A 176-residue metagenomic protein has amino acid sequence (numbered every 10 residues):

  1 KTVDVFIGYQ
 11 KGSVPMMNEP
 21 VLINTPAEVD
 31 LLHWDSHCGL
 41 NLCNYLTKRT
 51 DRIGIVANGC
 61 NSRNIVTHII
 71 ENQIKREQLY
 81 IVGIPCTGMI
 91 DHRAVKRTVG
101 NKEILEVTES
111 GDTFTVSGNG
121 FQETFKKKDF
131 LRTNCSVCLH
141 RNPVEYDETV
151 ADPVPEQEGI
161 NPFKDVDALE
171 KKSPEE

Functional and structural regions predicted by a protein language model:
K1-E175: Iron-sulfur-associated redox domains of electron-transfer enzymes in respiratory and anaerobic energy metabolism
